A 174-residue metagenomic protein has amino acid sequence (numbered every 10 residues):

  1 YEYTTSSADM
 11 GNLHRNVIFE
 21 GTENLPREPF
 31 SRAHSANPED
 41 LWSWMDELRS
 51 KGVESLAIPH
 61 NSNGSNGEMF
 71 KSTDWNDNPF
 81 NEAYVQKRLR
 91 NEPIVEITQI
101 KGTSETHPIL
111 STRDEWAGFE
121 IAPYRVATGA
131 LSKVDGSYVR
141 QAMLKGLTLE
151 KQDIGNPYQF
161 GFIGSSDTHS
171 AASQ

Functional and structural regions predicted by a protein language model:
Y1-Q174: Extended, charged catalytic domains and RNA/DNA-binding interfaces, predominantly in divalent-metal-using enzymes
